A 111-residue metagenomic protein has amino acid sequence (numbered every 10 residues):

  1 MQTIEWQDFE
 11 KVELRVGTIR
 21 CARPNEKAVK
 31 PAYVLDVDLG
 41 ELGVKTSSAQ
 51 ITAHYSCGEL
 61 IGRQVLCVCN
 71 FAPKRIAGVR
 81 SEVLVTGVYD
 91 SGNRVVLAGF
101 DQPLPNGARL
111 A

Functional and structural regions predicted by a protein language model:
M1-A111: Phosphate-backbone binding interfaces of nucleic-acid-interacting proteins
